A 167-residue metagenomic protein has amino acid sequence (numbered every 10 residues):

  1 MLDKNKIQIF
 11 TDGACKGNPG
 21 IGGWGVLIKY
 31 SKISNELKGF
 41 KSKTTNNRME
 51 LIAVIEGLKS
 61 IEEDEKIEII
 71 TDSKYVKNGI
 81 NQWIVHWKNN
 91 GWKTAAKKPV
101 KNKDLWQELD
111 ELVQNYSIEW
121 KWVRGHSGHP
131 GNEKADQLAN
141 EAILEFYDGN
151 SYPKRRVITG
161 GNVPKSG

Functional and structural regions predicted by a protein language model:
M1-R48, I52, E56-E65, Q137-R155 (+2 more regions): RNase H-like nuclease fold core
T11-I21, I55-K134, L138, I143-Y147 (+1 more regions): RNase H catalytic domain
